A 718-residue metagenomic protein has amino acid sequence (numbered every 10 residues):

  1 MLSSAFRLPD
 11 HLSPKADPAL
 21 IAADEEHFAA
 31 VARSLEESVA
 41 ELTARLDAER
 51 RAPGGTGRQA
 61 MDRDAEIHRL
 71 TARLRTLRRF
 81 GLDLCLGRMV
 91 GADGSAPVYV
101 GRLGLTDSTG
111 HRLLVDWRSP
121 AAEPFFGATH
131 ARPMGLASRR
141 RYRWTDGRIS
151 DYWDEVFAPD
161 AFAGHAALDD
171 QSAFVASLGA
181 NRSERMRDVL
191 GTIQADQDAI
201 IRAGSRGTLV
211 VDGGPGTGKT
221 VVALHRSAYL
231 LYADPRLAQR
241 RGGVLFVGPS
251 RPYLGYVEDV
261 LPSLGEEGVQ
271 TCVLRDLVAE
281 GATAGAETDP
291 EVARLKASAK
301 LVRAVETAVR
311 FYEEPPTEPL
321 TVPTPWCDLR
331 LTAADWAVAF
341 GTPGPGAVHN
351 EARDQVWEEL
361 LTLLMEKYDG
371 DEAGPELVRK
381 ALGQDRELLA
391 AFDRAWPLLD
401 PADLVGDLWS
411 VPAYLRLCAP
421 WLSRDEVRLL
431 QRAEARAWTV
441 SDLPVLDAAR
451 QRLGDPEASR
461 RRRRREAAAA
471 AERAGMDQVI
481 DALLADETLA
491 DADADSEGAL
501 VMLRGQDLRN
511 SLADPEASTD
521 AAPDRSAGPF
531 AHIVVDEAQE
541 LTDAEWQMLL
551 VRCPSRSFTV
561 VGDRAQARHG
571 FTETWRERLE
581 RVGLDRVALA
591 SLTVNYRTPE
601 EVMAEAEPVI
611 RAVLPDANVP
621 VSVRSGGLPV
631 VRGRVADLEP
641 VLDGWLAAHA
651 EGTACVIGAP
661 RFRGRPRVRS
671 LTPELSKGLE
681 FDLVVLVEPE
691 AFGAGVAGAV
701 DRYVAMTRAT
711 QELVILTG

Functional and structural regions predicted by a protein language model:
M1-L190, A195-D198: Extended, charged low-complexity regulatory segments
T192, A199-T208, R236-L237: Phosphate-binding P-loop
G204-G207, G213, A238-L245, G255-W421: Conserved ATP-dependent motor core of P-loop NTPases, especially the RecA-like helicase ATPase domain
T208-L209, A590: Conserved beta-strand position immediately N-terminal to the Walker
K219-T220: Conserved lysine of the Walker
A223-L237: Walker A/P-loop NTP-binding motif
R236-L237, G242, R251-K296, L484-H532 (+1 more regions): Conserved helicase motor core of SF1/SF2 NTP-dependent helicases
T332-H532, L541-E545: Conserved helicase NTPase catalytic core signature
